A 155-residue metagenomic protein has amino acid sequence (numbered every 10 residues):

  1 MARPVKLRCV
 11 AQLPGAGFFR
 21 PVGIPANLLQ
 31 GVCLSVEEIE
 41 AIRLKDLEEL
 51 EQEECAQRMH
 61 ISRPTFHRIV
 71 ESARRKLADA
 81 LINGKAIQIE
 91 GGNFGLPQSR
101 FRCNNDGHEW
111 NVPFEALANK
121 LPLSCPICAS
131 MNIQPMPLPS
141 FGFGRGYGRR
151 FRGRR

Functional and structural regions predicted by a protein language model:
M1-L28, F94-R155: Extracellular/periplasmic low-complexity linear segments
E38-I42: Short alpha-helical "packing" element that flanks the helix-turn-helix/winged-helix DNA-binding module
K45, A56: The alpha-helix within a helix-turn-helix
E48: Flexible coil/turn residues that form the inter-helical turn or adjacent wing/linker of helix-turn-helix
E51, H60-P64: Helix-turn-helix DNA-binding motif, specifically the short coil turn and the N-cap/start of the second
V70, L77: DNA major-groove recognition helix of helix-turn-helix
A78-G91: Short Lys/Arg-enriched helix C-cap and helix-to-coil transition segments that create basic nucleic-acid-contact patches
